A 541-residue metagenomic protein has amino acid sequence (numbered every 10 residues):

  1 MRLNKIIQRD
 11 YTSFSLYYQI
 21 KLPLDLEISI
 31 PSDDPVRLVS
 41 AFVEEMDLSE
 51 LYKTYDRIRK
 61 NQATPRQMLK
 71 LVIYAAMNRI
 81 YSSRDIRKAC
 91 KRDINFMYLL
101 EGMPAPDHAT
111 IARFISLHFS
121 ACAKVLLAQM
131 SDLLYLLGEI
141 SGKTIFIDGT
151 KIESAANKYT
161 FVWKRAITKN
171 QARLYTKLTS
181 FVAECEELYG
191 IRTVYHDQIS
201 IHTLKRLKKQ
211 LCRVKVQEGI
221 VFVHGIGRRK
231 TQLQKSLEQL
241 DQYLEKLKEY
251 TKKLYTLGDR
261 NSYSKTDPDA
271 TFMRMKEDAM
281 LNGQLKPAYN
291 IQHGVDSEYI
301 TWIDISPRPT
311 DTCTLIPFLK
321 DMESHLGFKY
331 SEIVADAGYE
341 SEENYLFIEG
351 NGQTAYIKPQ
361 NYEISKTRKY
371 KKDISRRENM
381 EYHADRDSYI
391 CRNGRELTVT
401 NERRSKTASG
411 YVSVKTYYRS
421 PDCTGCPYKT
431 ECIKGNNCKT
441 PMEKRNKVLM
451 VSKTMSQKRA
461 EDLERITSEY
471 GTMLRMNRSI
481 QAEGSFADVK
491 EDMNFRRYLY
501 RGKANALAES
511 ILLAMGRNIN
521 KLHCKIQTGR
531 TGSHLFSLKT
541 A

Functional and structural regions predicted by a protein language model:
M1-R37: Hydrophobic alpha-helical membrane-insertion signals
R2-L3, S13, V72, R79-R92 (+1 more regions): Anion-binding and metal-coordination hotspots
I7-D10, Y55-R59, Y470-M473: A ubiquitous short alpha-helical element
P31-I73: Basic, short loop/linker segments at the boundary and entry of helix-turn-helix/winged-helix-like folds
E44-Y52, Y74-I80, R92-L99: Short helix-loop boundary/capping segments at the starts of domains
I58, Y98-M103, D132: Catalytic micro-motifs at enzyme active sites that drive phosphoryl/nucleotidyl and oxygen chemistry
